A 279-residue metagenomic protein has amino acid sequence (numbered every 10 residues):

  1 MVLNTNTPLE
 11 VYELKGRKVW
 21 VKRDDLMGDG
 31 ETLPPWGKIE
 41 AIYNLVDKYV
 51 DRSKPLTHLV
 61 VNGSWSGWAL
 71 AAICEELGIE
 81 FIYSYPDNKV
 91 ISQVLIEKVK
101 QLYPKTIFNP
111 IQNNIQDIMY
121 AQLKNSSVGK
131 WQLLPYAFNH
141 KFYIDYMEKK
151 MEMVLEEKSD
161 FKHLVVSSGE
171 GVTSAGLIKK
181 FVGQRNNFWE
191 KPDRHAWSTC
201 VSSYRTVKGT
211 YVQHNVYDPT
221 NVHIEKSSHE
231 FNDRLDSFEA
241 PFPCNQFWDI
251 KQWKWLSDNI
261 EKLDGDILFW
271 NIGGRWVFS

Functional and structural regions predicted by a protein language model:
M1-S279: PLP-dependent amino-acid enzyme catalytic core
